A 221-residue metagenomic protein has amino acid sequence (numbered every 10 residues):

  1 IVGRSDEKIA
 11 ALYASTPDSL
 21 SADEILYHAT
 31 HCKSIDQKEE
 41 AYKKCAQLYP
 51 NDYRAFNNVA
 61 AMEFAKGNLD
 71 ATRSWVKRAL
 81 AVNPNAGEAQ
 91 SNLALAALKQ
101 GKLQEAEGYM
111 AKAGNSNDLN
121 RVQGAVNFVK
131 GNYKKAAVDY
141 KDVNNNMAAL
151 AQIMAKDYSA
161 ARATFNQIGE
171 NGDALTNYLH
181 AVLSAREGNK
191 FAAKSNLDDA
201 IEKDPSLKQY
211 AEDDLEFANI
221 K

Functional and structural regions predicted by a protein language model:
I1-L20, L103: Long, contiguous interaction/recruitment modules in multidomain scaffold/adaptor proteins
D23, R54, E88, D118-R121 (+4 more regions): Start-of-helix register in tetratricopeptide repeats
L48, V82, K112-S116, D139-V143 (+2 more regions): Structural marker of alpha-solenoid helical repeat scaffolds
N58, N92, V122, M147 (+2 more regions): Canonical tetratricopeptide repeat
A65-K66, K99-Q100, V129-K130, M154 (+2 more regions): Register position in tetratricopeptide repeats
S195-K221: Terminal, low-structured helical/coil segments at or just beyond the last alpha-helical repeat
